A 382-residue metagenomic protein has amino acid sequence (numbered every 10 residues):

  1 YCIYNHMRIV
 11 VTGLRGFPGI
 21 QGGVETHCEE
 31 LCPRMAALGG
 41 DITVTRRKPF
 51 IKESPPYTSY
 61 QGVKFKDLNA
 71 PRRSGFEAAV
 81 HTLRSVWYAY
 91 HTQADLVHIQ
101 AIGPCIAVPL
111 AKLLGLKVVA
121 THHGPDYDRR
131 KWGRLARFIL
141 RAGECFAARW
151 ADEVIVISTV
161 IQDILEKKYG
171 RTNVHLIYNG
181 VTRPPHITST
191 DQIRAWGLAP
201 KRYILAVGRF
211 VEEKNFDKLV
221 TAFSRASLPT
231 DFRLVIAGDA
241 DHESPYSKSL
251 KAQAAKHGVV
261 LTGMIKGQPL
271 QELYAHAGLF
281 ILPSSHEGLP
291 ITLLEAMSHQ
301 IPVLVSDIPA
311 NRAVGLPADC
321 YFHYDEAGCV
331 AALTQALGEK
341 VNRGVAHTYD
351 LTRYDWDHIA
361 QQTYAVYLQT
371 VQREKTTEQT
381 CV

Functional and structural regions predicted by a protein language model:
V10, G197-S224, V235: Conserved donor-binding/catalytic core segment of Leloir-type glycosyltransferases
W87-Y90, L113, R137-V154: Membrane-proximal helix-turn-helix segments that form the acceptor-binding/catalytic region of lipid-linked
V160, G180: Carbohydrate-associated surface elements
S247-I265: Nucleotide-activated donor-binding/catalytic signature segment of Leloir-type glycosyltransferases, i.e., the conserved
M264-I265, E272-A277: Short alpha-helical donor nucleotide-sugar binding micro-motif in glycosyltransferases
S285: Aromatic "clamp/platform" in nucleotide-sugar-dependent glycosyltransferases that forms part of the donor/acceptor
P302-V305: Short hydrophobic beta-strand element within catalytic cores of glycosyltransferases and related nucleotide-activated
D319-A327, Q335-K340: Conserved acidic donor-binding segment of nucleotide-sugar-dependent glycosyltransferases
